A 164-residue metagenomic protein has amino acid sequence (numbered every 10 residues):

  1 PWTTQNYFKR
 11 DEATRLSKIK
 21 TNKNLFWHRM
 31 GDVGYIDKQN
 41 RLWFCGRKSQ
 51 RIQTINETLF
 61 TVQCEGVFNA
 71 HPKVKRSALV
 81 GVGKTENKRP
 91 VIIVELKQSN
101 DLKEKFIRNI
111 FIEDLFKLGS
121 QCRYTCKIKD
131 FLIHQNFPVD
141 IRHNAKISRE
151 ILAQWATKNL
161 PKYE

Functional and structural regions predicted by a protein language model:
P1-W2: Glycine-/small-residue-rich beta->alpha transition segments that form the dinucleotide
Q5-N6, R15-L16, L25, G31-Y124: AMP-binding/adenylate-forming catalytic core of the ANL superfamily
K18, L59, F137-V139: Hydrophobic pocket-lining residues within nucleotide cofactor-binding pockets
K20, N24-L25, D130-L132: Short loop/turn motifs at secondary-structure junctions and domain boundaries
A78-V80, I92, F116-E164: Conserved C-terminal "lid"/linker of ANL adenylate-forming enzymes
